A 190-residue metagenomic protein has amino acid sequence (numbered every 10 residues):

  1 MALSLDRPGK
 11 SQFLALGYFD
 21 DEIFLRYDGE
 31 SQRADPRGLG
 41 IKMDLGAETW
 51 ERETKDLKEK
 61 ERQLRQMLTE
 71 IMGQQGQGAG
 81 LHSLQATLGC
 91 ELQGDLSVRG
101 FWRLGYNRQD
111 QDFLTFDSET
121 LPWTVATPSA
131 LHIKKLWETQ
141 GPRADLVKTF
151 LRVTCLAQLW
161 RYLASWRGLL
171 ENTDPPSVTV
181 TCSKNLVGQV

Functional and structural regions predicted by a protein language model:
M1-V190: Extracellular/lumenal regions of secretory-pathway proteins
